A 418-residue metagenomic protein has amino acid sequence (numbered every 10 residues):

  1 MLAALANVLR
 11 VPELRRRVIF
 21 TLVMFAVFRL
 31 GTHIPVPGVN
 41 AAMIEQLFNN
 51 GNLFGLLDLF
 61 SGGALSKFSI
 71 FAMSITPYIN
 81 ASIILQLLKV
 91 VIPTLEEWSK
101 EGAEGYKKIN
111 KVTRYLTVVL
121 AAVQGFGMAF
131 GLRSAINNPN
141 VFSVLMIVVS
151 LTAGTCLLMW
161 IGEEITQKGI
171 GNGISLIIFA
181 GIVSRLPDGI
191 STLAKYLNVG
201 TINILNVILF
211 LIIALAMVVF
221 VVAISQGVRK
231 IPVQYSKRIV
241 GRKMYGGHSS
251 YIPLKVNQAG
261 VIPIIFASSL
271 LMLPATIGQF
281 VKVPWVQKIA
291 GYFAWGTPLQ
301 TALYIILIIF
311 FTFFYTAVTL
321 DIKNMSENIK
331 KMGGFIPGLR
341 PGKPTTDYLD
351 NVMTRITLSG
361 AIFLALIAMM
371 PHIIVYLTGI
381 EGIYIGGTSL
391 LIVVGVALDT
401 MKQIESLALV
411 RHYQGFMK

Functional and structural regions predicted by a protein language model:
M1-S99, A103-K418: N-terminal cationic and glycine-rich segments that engage phosphates or anionic surfaces
